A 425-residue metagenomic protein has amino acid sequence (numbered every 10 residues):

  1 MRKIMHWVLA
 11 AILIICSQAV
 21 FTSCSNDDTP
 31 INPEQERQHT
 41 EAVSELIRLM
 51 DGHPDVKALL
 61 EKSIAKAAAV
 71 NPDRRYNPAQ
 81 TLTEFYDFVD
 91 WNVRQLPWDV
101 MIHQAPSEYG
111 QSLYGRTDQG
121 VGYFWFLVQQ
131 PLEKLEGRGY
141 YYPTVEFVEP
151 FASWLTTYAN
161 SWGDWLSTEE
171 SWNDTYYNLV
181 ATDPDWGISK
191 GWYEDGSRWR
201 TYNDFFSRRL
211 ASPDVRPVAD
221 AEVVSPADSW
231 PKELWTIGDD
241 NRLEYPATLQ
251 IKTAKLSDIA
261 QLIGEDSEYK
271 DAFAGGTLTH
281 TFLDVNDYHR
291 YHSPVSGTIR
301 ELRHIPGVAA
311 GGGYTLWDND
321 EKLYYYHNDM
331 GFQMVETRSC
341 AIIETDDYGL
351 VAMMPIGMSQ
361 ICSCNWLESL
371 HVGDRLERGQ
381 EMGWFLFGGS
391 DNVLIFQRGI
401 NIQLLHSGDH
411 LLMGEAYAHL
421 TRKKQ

Functional and structural regions predicted by a protein language model:
M1-L9: Bacterial N-terminal signal peptides that target proteins for export
M5-H6, F21, T40-A42: Sequence-pattern detector for short linear motifs and compositional/periodic biases rather than a specific fold
L9-A19: Bacterial N-terminal signal peptides
S17-R37: Bacterial Sec-dependent N-terminal signal peptides
N32-Q425: Contiguous, well-folded functional domains in the mature portion of proteins
